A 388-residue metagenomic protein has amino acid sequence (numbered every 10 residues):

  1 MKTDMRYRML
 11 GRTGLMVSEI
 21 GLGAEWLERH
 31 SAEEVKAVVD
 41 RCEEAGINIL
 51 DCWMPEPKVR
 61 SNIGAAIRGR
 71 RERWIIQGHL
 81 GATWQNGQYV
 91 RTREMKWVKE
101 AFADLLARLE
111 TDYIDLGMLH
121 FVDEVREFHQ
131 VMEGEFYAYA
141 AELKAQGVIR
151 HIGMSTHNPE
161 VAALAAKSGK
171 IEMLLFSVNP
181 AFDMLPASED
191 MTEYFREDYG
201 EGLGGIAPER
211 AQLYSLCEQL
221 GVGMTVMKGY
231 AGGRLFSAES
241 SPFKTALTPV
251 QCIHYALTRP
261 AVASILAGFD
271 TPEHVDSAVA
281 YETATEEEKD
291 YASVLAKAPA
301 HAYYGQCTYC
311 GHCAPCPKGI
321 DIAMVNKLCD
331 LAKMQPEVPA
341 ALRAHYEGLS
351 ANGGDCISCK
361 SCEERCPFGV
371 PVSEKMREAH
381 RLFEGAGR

Functional and structural regions predicted by a protein language model:
M1-G78, D112, Y139, A145: N-terminal binding-site loop/beta-alpha segment at the start of enzyme catalytic domains that lines or forms
L10, L22, C42, L50 (+11 more regions): Conserved, mostly hydrophobic/aromatic
G21-E33, L80-K99, H129, S237-A246: Active-site mouth loops of central-metabolism enzymes
L27-E33, D51-S61, T83-Q85, T92-R93 (+4 more regions): Acidic-and-aromatic substrate-binding clefts and catalytic sites of carbohydrate-active enzymes
R29-C42, R93-E110, T156-L164, L247-Y255: Short, acidic/polar
D104-E127: Active-site groove signature of glycoside hydrolases
V122-M324, M334-G348, E374: Beta/alpha (TIM)-barrel catalytic core signal, keyed to glycine-rich beta->alpha loops juxtaposed to Asp/Glu that bind
M334-S361, G385-R388: Short Fe-S-cluster ligation motifs
